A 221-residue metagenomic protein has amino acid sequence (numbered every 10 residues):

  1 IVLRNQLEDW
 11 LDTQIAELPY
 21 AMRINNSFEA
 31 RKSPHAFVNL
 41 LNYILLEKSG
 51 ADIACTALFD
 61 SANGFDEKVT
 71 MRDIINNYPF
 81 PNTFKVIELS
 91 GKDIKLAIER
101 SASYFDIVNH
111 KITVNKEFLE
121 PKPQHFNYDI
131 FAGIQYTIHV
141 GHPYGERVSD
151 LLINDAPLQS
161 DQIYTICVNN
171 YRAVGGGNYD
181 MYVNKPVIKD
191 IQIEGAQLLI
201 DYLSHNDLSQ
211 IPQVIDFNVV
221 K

Functional and structural regions predicted by a protein language model:
I1-T13, A102-V108, E117: Active-site-adjacent helix-turn-beta-strand microarchitecture at beta-sheet edges that either contains or buttresses
L11-P34: Glycine-rich phosphate/diphosphate-binding loops and the adjacent beta-loop-alpha structural elements that coordinate
H35-N39: A conserved active-site cap/scaffold subdomain adjacent to cofactor or substrate pockets
L40-K221: Feature captures C-terminal
